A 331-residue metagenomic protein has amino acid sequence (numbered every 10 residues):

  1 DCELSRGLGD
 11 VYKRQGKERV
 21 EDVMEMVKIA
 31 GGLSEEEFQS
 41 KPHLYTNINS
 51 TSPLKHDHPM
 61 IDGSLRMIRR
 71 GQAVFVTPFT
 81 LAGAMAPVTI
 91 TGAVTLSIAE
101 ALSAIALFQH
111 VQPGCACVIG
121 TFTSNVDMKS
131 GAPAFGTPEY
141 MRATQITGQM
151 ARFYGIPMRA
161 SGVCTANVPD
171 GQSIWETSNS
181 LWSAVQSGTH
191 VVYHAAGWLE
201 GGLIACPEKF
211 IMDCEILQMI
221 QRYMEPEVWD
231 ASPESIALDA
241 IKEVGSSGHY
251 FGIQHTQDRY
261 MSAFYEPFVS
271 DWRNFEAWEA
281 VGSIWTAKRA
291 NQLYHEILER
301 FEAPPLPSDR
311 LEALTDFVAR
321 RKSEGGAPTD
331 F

Functional and structural regions predicted by a protein language model:
D1, R19-M26, H56-G63, V94 (+10 more regions): General structural feature for long, well-ordered alpha-helical segments within catalytic domains of soluble enzymes
D1-Y12: Single conserved hydrophobic/aromatic residue that forms the stacking wall/gate of nucleotide- or nucleobase-binding
R6, I29-K41, S64-R70: Alpha/beta enzyme core
D10-G32, H43-K55: Active-site beta->alpha loop and helix N-cap motifs at the rims of alpha/beta catalytic domains
V11, Q149, E296-R300: Short basic/hydrophobic patches in alpha-helices and adjacent helix-turn junctions that form amphipathic surface motifs
V27-G31, S103, Q221: Short, well-ordered amphipathic alpha-helices
N47-I216: Glycine-rich anion/phosphate-binding loop at the beta-strand->alpha-helix junction
E208-F331: Catalytic-core signal marking the mid-to-C-terminal active-site face
